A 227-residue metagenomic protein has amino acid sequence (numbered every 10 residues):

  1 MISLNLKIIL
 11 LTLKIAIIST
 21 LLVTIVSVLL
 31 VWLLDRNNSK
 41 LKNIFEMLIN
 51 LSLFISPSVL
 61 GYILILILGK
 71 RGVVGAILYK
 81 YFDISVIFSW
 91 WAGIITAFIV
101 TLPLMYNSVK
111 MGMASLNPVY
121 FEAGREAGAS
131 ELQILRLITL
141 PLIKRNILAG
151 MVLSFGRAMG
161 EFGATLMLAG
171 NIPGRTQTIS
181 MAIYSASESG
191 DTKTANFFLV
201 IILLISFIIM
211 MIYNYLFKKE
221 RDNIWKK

Functional and structural regions predicted by a protein language model:
M1-K7, L168-M211: Interhelical loop and adjacent transmembrane-helix boundary motif in polytopic membrane transport permeases
M1-L21, L33-S39, E188-T192: Periplasmic/extracellular loop-to-transmembrane helix junction in inner-membrane transport proteins
I18-I49, L64, G112-P118, T139 (+1 more regions): Transmembrane-helix boundary motif in ABC transporter permease subunits
L21, Y106-V109, N117, L132-A164: Transmembrane alpha-helices
N37-F45, V73-V74, S89, V119 (+3 more regions): Membrane-helix interface segments
L41, K110-R125, I138, T192-K227: C-terminal transmembrane helix and the adjacent membrane-cytosol boundary/short C-terminal tail of inner/organellar
G61-F98, L168-I172: Membrane-interfacial helix termini and adjacent extracytoplasmic/periplasmic loops of multi-pass transporters
V86-R125, G150-M151, M211, Y215: Membrane-cytosol interface at the C-terminal ends of specific transmembrane alpha-helices in multi-pass membrane
